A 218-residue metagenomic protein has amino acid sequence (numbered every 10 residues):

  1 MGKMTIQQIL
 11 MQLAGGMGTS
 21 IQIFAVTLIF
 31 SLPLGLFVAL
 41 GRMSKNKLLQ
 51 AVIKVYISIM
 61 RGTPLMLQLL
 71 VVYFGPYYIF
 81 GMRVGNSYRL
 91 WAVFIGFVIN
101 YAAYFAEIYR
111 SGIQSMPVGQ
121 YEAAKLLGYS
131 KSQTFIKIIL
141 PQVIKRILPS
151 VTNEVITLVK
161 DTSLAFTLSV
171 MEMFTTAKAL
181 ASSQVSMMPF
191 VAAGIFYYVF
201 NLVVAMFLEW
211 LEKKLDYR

Functional and structural regions predicted by a protein language model:
M1-R218: Transmembrane alpha-helices and adjacent helix-loop boundaries
